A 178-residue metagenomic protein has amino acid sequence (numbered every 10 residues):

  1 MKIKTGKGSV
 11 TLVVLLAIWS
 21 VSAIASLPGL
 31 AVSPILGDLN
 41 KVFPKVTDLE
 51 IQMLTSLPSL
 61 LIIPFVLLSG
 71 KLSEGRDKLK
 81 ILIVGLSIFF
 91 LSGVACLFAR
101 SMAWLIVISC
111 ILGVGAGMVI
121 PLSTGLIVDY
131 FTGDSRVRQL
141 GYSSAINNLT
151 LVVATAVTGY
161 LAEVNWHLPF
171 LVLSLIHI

Functional and structural regions predicted by a protein language model:
V14-D48, S69: Extracytoplasmic
S26, L30, G113-P121, V152: Small-residue-rich segments within alpha-helical transmembrane domains of MFS-like 12-TM solute carriers
L30, P58-L67, L151-V152: Residue-level signature of mid-helix packing/kink "hotspots" within the transmembrane helices of 12-pass Major
K45, D77, F98-A103, T132: Helix-breaking motifs and short loop linkers at transmembrane-helix boundaries and internal kinks in secondary membrane
P64-R100: Conserved MFS/SLC helix-loop-helix module at the cytosolic interface between two early adjacent transmembrane helices
S92, A103-I111: Paired small-residue
C110-I146: Cytoplasmic helix-loop-helix junction between adjacent transmembrane helices in 12-TM secondary transporters
Y142-I176: Helix-loop-helix hairpin linking two adjacent transmembrane segments in secondary transporters
